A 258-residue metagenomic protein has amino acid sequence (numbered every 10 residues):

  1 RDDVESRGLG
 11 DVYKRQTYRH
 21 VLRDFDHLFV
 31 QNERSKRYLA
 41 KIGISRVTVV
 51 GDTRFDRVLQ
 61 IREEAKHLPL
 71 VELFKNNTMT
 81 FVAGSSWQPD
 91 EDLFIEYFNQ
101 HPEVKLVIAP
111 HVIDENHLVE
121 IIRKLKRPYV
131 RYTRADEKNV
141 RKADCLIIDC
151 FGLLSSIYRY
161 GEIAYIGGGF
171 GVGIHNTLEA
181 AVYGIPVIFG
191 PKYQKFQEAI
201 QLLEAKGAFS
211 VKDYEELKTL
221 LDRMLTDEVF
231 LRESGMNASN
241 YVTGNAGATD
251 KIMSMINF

Functional and structural regions predicted by a protein language model:
R1-Y13: Single conserved hydrophobic/aromatic residue that forms the stacking wall/gate of nucleotide- or nucleobase-binding
D11-D24: A conserved, positively charged/aromatic
F25, K41, L154, Y158-R232 (+1 more regions): Catalytic binding pocket for nucleotide-activated donors in carbohydrate/polymer assembly enzymes
F25-N32: A short beta-strand/loop micro-motif in the catalytic core of glycosyltransferases that engages the nucleotide-sugar
K36-R54: Helix-loop-beta element that forms the nucleotide-linked donor phosphate-binding surface in glycosyltransferases
R54, V130-G171, N176-T177: Donor nucleotide-activated moiety binding/catalytic core segment of transferases that use nucleotide-activated donors
L59-A135: Conserved catalytic-core segment of nucleotide-activated headgroup transferases in glycan assembly
N245-F258: C-terminal alpha-helical cap of glycosyltransferases
